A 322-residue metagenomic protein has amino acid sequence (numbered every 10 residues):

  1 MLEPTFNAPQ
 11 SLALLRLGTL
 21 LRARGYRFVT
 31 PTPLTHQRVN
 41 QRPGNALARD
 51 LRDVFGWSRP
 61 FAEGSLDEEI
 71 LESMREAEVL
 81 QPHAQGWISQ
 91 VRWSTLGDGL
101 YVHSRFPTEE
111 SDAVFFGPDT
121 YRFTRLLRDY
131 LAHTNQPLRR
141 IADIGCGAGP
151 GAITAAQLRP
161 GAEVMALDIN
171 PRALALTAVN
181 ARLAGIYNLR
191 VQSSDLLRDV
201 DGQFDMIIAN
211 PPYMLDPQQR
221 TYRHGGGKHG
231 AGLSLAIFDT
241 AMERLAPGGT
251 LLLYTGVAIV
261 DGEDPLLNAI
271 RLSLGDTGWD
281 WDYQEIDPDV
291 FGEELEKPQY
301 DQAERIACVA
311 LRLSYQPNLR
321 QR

Functional and structural regions predicted by a protein language model:
L2-D98: N-terminal auxiliary segments of SAM/dcSAM-dependent transferases
Q85-L131: Class I SAM-dependent transferase core
P107-E110, R220-Y222, A258: A short, flexible beta-alpha/helix-coil linker loop
P118-A209, L215-Q219: Conserved SAM/SAH cofactor-binding pocket of Class I
T221-G232: A mobile, often basic/glycine-rich helix-loop segment that functions as the active-site lid/recognition loop
A231-D289: Conserved Class I SAM-dependent methyltransferase catalytic core
E296-R322: Core SAM-dependent methyltransferase catalytic element
